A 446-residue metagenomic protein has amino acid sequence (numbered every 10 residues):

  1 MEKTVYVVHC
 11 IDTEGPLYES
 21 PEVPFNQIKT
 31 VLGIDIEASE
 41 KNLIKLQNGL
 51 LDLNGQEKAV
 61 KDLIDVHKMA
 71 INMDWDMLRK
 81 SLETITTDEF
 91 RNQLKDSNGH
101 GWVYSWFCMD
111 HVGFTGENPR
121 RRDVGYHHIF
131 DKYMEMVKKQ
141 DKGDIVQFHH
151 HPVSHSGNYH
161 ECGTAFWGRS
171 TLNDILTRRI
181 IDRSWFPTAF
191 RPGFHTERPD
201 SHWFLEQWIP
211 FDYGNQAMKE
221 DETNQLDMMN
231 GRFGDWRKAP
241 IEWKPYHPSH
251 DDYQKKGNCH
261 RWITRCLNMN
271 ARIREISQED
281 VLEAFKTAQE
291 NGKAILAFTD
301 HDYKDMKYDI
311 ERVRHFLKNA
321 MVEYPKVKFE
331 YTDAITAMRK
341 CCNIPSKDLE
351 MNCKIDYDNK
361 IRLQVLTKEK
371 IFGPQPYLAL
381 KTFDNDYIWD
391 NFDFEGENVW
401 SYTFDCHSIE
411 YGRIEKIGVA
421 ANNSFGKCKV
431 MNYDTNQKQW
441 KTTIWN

Functional and structural regions predicted by a protein language model:
E2-L53, R121, I181-G292: Active-site-adjacent pocket scaffolds in enzyme catalytic domains
E2-V137: Active-site beta->alpha N-cap acidic-glycine motif
W102-T196, D200, A297-F298, D333: Metal-dependent polysaccharide deacetylase catalytic core of the NodB/CE4 family, i.e., the active-site-bearing domain
Y213-A217, D280-L282, A288-R362: C-terminal domain-boundary segment and adjacent tail
I361-K370: Aromatic/hydrophobic beta-strand junction motif of beta-rich domains
I388, F394-R413: Aromatic sugar-binding surface patches on proteins that engage polysaccharides or sugar-phosphate polymers
E410-N432: Short, aromatic- and glycine-rich surface loops/edge beta-strands on solvent-exposed regions
S424-N446: Short beta-strand elements
